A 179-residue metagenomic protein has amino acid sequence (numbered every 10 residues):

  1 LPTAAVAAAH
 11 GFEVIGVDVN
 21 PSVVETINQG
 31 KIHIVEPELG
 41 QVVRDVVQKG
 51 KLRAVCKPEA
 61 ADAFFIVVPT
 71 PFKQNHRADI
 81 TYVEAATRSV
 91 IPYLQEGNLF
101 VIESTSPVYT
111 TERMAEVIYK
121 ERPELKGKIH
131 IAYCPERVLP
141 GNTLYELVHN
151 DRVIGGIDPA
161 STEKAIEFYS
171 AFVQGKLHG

Functional and structural regions predicted by a protein language model:
L1-G30: NAD(P)+-binding Rossmann beta1-loop-alpha1 motif at the extreme N-terminus of oxidoreductases
V17, P37, V55-K57, A132-C134: Conserved beta-strand termini and adjacent loop/short-helix elements that scaffold enzyme active sites in alpha/beta
K31-L52: N-terminal glycine-rich dinucleotide-binding loop that anchors FAD/FMN and/or NAD(P) in oxidoreductases
E59-A60, E96, H149: Alpha-helix C-terminal capping/helix-to-coil transition sites in glycosyltransferase folds
D62-F65: N-terminal Rossmann-like NAD(P) cofactor-binding module of classical short-chain dehydrogenase/reductase
V68-T70, T105, D158: Short glycine-/small-residue-rich Rossmann-like dinucleotide-binding loops
F72-R137: Rossmann-like NAD(P)(H) cofactor-binding subdomain of soluble oxidoreductases
V117-A132, V138, T143-G179: Internal alpha-helical scaffold of NAD(P)-dependent oxidoreductase catalytic cores
